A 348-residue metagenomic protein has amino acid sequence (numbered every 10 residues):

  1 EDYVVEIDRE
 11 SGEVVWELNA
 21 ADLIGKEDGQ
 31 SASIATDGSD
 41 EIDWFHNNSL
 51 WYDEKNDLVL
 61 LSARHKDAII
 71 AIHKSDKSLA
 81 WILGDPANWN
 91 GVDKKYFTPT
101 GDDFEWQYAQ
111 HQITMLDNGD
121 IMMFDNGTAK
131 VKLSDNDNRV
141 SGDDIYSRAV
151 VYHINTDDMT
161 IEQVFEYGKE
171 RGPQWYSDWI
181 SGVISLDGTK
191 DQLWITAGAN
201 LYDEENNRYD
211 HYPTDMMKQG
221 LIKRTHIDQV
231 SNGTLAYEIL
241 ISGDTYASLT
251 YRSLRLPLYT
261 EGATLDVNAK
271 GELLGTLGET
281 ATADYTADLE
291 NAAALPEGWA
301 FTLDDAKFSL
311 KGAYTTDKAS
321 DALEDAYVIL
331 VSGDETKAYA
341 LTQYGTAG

Functional and structural regions predicted by a protein language model:
E1-T315, E324-Y327, G333: Histidine-/acidic-rich catalytic cores in large beta-rich domains
K318-S320: Extended, low-complexity, turn-rich repeat/linker tracts enriched in Gly/Pro/Ser/Thr and Asp/Glu that occur
T336-G348: Solvent-exposed serine/threonine-rich low-complexity stretches and specific carbohydrate-binding patches
